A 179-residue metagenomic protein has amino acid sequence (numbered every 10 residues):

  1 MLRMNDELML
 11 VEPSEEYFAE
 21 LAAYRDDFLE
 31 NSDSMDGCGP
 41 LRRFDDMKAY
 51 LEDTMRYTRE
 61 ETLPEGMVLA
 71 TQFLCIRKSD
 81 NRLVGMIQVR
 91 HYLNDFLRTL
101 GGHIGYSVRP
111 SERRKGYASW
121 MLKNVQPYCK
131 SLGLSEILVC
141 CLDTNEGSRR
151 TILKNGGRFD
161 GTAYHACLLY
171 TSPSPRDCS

Functional and structural regions predicted by a protein language model:
M1-D53: A short, well-structured alpha-helix characteristic of acyl/acetyltransferase catalytic modules
R42-T99: Acetyl-CoA-dependent GNAT
I76, R90, H103-R114: A short, internal acetyl-CoA/4′-phosphopantetheine-binding micro-motif in the GNAT/acyltransferase core
Y106, R114-P127, R150, K154: Conserved acetyl-CoA-binding loop-helix of GNAT-fold acetyltransferases
S131-C140: Conserved GNAT acetyl-CoA-binding A-motif
C140-C141, R158-L169: Conserved catalytic-core motifs of GNAT/GCN5-like acyltransferases
T144-F159: Conserved active-site alpha-helix within GNAT-family acetyltransferase domains
Y170-S179: Single conserved hydrophobic/aromatic residue that forms the stacking wall/gate of nucleotide- or nucleobase-binding
